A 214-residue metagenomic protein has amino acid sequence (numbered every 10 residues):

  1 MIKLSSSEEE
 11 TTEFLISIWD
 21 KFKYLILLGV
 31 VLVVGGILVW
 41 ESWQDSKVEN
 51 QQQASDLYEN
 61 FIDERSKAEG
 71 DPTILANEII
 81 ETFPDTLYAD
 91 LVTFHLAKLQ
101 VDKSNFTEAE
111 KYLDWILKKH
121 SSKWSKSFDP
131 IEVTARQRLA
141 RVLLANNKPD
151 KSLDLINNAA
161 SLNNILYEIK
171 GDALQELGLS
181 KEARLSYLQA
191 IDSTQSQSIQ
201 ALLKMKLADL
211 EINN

Functional and structural regions predicted by a protein language model:
M1-L32: N-terminal positive-inside, membrane-proximal cytosolic segments immediately preceding the first
E81-A89, K118-E132, N158-L166, S193-A201: Short solvent-exposed coil/turn linkers within tandem alpha-helical repeat scaffolds
L87, T93-K151: Structured, soluble extracytoplasmic/luminal domains of envelope-associated proteins
